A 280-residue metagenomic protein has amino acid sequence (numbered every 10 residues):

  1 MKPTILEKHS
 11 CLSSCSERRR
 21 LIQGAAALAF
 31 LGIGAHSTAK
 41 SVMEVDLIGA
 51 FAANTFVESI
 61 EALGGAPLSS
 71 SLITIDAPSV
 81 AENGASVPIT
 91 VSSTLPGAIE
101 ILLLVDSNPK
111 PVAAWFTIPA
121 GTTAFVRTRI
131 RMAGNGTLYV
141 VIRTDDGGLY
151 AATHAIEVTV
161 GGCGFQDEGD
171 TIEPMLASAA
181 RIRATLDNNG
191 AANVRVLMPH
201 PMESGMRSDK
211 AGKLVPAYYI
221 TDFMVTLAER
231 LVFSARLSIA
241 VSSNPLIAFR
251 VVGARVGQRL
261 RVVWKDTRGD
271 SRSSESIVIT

Functional and structural regions predicted by a protein language model:
M1-S16, A27-I33: N-terminal secretory signal peptides
A35-L68: C-terminal segment of N-terminal export signals and the immediately downstream linker at the start of the mature
M43, V160-R181: Low-complexity, Pro/Ser/Thr- and charge-rich linker/hinge segments at domain boundaries
V57-E82, I172-D187: N-terminal edge beta-strand
A120-V126, A240-A248: Aromatic sugar-binding surface patches on proteins that engage polysaccharides or sugar-phosphate polymers
D145-A151, K265-S274: Short acidic/polar inter-strand loop motif in beta-rich domains
A155-G161, I277-T280: Short beta-strand edge segments in extracellular beta-sheet folds
M198-L214: Short amphipathic, basic-aromatic surface patches that mediate peripheral association with negatively charged
